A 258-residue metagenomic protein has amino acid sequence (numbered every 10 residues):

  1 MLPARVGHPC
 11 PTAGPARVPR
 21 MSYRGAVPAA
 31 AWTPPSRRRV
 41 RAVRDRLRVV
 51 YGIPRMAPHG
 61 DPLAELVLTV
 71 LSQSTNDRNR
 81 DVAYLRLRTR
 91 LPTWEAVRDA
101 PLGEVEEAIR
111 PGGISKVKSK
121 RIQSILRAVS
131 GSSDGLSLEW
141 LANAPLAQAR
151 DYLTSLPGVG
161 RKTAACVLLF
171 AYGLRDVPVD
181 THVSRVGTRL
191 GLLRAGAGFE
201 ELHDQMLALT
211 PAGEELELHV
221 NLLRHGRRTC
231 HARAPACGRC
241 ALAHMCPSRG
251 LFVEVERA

Functional and structural regions predicted by a protein language model:
R17, S22-Y23: Short, positively charged and aromatic/hydrophobic N-terminal segments
P28-R257: Catalytic cores of DNA base-excision repair glycosylases
